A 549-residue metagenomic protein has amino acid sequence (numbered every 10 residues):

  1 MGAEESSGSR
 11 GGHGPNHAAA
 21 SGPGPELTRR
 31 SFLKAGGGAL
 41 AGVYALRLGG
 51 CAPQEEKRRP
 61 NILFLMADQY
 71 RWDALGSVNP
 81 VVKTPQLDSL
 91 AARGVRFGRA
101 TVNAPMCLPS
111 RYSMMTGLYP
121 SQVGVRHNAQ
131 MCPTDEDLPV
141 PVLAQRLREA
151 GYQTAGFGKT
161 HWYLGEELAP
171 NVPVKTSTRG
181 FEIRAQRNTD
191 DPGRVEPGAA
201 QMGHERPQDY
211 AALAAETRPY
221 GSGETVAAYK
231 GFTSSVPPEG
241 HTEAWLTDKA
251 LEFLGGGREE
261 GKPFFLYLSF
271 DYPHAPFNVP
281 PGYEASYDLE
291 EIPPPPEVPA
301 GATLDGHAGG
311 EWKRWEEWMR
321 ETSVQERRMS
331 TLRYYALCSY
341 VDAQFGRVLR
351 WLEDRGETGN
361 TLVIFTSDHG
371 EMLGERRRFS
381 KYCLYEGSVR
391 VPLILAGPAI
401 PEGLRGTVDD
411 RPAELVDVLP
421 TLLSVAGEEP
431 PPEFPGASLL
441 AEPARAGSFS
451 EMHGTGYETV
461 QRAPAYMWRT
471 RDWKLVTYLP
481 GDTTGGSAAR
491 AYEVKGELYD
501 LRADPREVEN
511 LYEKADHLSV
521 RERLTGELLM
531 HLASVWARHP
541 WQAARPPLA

Functional and structural regions predicted by a protein language model:
M1-L27: Secretory targeting signals
G2, G22-V494, P505-G526, M530 (+2 more regions): Formylglycine-dependent sulfatase
L498-Y499: Short hydrophobic beta-strand that contains or immediately precedes a catalytic carboxylate
A533-W536: Short arginine-rich
